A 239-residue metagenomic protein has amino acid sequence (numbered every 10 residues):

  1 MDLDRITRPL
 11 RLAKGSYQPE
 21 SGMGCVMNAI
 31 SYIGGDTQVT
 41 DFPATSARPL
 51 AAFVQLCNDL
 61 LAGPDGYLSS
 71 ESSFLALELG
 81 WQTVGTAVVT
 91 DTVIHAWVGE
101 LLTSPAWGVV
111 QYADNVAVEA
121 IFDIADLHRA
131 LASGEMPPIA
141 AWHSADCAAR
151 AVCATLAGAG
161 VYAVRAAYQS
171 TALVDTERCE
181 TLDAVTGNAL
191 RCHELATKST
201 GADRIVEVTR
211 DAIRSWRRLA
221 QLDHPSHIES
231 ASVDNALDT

Functional and structural regions predicted by a protein language model:
M1-T239: Short, glycine-biased loop/turn motifs at secondary-structure junctions and in low-complexity Ser/Thr/Pro-rich termini
